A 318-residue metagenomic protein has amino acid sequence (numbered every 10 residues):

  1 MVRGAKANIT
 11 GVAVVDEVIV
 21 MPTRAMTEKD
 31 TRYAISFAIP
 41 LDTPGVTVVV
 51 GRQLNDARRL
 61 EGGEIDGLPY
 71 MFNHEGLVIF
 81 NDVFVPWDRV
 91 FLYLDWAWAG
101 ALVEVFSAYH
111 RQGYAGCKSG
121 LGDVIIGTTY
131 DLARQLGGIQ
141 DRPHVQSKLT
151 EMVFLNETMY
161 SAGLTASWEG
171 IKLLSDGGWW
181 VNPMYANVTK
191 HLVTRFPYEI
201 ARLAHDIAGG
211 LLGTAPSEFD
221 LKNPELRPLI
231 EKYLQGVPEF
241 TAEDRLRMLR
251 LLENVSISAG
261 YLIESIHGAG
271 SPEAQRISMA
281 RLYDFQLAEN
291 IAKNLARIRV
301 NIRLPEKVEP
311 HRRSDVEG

Functional and structural regions predicted by a protein language model:
G4: Acidic-aromatic/histidine active-site loop/patch
I9-L60: A short core secondary-structure module
V49-V50, R89-Y93, H205: Short conserved micro-motifs at the rims of enzyme active sites and ligand-binding pockets
E61-L155: Glycine-rich beta->alpha junctions and the first turn(s) of the following alpha-helix
L121-E199: Long, well-ordered mid-to-C-terminal structural blocks that present hydrophobic/aromatic surfaces
M184-R313: Alpha-helix capping/hinge segments and adjacent helical runs
D315-G318: Intrinsically disordered, low-structural-confidence terminal and linker regions
